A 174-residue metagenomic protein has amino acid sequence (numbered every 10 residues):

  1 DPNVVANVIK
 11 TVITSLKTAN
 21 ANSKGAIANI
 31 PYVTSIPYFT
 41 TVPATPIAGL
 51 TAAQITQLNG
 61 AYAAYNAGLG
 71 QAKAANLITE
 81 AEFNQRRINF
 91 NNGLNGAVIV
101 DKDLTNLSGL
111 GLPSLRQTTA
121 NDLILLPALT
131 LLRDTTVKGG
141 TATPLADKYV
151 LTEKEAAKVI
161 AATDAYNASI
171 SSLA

Functional and structural regions predicted by a protein language model:
D1-L16, S23-Y32: Mobile, glycine-rich extracellular loop/lid and propeptide segments that shape or gate substrate/ligand access
T18-N20, A174: Extracellular/periplasmic catalytic domains that process cell-envelope and extracellular macromolecules
A21-A28, P37, K158: Functionally constrained cores in energy, signaling, and assembly domains
S35-A174: Acidic, Ser/Thr/Gly/Pro-rich low-complexity segments that form flexible
